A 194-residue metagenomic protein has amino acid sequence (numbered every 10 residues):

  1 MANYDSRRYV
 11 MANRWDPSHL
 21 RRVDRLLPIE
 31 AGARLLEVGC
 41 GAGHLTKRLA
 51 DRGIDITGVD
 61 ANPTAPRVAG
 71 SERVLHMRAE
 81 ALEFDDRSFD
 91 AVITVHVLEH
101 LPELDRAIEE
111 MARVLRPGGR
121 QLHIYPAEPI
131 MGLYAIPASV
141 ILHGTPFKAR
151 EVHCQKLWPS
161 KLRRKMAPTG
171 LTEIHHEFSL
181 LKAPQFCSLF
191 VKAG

Functional and structural regions predicted by a protein language model:
M1-A81, I108, Q155, H176-F190: Conserved N-terminal segment of class I S-adenosyl-L-methionine
G32, F89-D90: Local beta-strand N-terminus motif with an aromatic residue
H44, P102-E110, R120-G194: S-adenosyl-L-methionine-dependent methyltransferase catalytic module, highlighting the catalytic core
L82-D86: Short amphipathic alpha-helix with an adjacent loop that forms part of the alpha/beta core around
I93: A conserved beta-strand element that flanks and buttresses the S-adenosyl-L-methionine
H96-H100: Short catalytic micro-motifs in class I SAM-dependent methyltransferases
R113-R116: Short, cationic motifs built from Arg/Lys/His that form the positively charged side of catalytic pockets
